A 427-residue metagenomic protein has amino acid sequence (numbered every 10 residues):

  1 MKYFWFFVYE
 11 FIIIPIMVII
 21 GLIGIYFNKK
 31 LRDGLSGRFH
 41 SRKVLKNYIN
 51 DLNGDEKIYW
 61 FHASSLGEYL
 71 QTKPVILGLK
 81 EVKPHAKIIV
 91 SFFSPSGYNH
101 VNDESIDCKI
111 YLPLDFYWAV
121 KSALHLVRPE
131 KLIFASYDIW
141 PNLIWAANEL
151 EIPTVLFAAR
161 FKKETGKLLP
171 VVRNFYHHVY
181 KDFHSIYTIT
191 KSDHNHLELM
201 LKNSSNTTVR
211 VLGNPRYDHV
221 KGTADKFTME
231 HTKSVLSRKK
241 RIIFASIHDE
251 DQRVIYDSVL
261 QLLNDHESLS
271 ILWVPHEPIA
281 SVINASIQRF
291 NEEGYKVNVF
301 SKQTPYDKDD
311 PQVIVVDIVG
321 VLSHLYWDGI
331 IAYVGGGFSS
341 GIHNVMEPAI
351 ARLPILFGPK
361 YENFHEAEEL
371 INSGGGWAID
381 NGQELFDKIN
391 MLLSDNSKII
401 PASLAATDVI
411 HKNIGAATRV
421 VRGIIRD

Functional and structural regions predicted by a protein language model:
M1-L35, I287: Helix-enriched interaction subdomains in cytosolic or periplasmic regions, typified by TIR/SEFIR signaling/NADase cores
G21, I25-K226, I247-D249, L262 (+2 more regions): Active-site and donor-binding regions of nucleotide-sugar-utilizing enzymes
E68-V82, K221-Q303: Conserved catalytic-core segment of nucleotide-activated headgroup transferases in glycan assembly
V101, I106-K109, N284-V316: Nucleotide-activated donor-binding/catalytic signature segment of Leloir-type glycosyltransferases, i.e., the conserved
I152-T154, V297, I355: Hydrophobic beta-strand scaffold residues
F183, L322, Y326-D408: Catalytic binding pocket for nucleotide-activated donors in carbohydrate/polymer assembly enzymes
R216, N298-S340, N344-V345: Donor nucleotide-activated moiety binding/catalytic core segment of transferases that use nucleotide-activated donors
N413-D427: C-terminal alpha-helical cap of glycosyltransferases
